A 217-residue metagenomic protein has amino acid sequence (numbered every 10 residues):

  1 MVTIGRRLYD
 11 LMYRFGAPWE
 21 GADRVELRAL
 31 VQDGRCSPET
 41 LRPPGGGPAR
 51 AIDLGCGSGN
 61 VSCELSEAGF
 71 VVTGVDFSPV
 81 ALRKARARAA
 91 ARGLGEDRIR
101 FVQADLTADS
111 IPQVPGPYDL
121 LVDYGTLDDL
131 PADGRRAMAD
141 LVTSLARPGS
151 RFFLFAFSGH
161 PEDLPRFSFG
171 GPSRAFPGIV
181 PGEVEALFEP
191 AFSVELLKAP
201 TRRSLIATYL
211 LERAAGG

Functional and structural regions predicted by a protein language model:
M1-L54, S58-V114, L130-L145, S150-G217: Class I (Rossmann-like) S-adenosyl-L-methionine-dependent methyltransferase catalytic domain, capturing the SAM-binding
D119: Conserved acidic residues
V122: A conserved beta-strand element that flanks and buttresses the S-adenosyl-L-methionine
G125-D129: Short catalytic micro-motifs in class I SAM-dependent methyltransferases
